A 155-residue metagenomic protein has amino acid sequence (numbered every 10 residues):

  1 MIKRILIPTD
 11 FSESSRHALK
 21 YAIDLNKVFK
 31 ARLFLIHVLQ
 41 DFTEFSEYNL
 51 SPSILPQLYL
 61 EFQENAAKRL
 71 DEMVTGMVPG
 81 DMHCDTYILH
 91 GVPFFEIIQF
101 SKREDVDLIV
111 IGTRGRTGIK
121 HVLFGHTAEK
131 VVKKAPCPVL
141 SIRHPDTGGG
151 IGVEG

Functional and structural regions predicted by a protein language model:
M1, Y21, T75-I109, D146-G155: Structural beta-alpha unit
M1-H17, G80, K133-G155: Intrinsically disordered or low-complexity boundary/linker segments at protein termini and domain junctions
M1-S53: Small/aliphatic-rich secondary-structure junction motif
K20-I23, Y48-S51, S101-K102, L123-H126 (+1 more regions): Short, glycine/charged-enriched secondary-structure capping and boundary segments
I36, D85-L89, L140: General small-molecule cofactor/ligand-binding pocket signal
H37-K68, G148-G155: Acidic, proline/glycine-rich short linear motifs
Q99-I151: Gly/Ser-rich helix-loop-strand patches that form or flank binding pockets for ribonucleotide-derived cofactors
